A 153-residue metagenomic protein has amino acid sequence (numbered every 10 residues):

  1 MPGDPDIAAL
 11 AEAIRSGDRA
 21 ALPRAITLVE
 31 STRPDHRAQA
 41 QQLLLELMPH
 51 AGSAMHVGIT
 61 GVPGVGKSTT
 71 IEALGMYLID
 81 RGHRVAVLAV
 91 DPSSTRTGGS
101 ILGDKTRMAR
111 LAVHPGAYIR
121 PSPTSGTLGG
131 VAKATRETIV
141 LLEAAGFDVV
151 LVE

Functional and structural regions predicted by a protein language model:
M1-P2: Intrinsically disordered, low-complexity linker/tail regions enriched in Pro/Ser/Thr and polar/acidic residues
P5-G17, P23-V57, V65, I71-V152: Nucleotide-state-sensitive switch-loop elements of NTP-binding domains
V62: P-loop (Walker A) phosphate-binding loop of NTP-binding proteins
